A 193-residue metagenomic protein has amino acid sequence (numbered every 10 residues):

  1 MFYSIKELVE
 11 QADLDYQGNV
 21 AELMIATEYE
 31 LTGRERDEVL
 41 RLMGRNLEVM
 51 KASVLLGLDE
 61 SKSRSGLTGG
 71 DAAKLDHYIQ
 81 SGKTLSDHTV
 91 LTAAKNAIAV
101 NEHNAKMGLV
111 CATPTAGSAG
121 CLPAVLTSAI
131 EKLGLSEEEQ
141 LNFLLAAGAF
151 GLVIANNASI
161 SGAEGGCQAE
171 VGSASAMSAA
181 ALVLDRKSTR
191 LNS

Functional and structural regions predicted by a protein language model:
M1-G108, I130-K132: Generic N-terminal targeting/processing segments that precede catalytic cores or assembly contacts
L85, A112-A119, E131, L135-S136 (+1 more regions): Glycine- and small hydrophobic-enriched segments that form the cores of compact globular domains
D87-N104, E139-S159: Acidic-glycine-rich active-site phosphate/pyrophosphate-binding loop
E102-T127, G166-S175: Glycine/serine-rich anion-binding loops at beta->alpha junctions that coordinate negatively charged ligand groups
S118, S136, Q140-F143, A147 (+2 more regions): Hydrophobic alpha-helical segments and helix-packing faces
P123-G134, L182-R186: Alpha-helical support elements that line or immediately flank enzyme active sites and cofactor-binding pockets
G148-A181: A structural-propensity feature for long, helix-poor, extended segments
T189-S193: Conserved small/polar residues in nucleotide/adenosyl-binding loops
